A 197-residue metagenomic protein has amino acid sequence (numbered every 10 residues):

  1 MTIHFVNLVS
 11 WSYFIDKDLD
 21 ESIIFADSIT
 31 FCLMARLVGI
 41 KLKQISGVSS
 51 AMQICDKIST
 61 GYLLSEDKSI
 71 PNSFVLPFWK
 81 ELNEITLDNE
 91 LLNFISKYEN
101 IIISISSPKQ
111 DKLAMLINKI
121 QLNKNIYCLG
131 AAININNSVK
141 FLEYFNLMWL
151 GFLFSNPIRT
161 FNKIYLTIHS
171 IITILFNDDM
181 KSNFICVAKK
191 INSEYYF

Functional and structural regions predicted by a protein language model:
M1-K43, S49: N-terminal nucleotide/polyanion-binding subdomain common to many enzyme families
F5-V9, L63-K68, S104-S107: Structural motif
W11-F14, I70-P71, K109-A114: Short, well-ordered alpha-helical microsegments
I15-D18, L37, S73-V75, L116-L122: Glycosyltransferases and closely related glycan-assembly transferases that use nucleotide-activated donors
C32-S96: Conserved beta-alpha
L33-L37, F141-Y195: A transmembrane-helix-recognition feature enriched in membrane-embedded lipid enzymes and envelope glyco-/phospholipid
L87-N125: A contiguous pocket-lining binding segment that forms or flanks enzyme active sites
Y127-G130: Small-residue-rich helix-loop
